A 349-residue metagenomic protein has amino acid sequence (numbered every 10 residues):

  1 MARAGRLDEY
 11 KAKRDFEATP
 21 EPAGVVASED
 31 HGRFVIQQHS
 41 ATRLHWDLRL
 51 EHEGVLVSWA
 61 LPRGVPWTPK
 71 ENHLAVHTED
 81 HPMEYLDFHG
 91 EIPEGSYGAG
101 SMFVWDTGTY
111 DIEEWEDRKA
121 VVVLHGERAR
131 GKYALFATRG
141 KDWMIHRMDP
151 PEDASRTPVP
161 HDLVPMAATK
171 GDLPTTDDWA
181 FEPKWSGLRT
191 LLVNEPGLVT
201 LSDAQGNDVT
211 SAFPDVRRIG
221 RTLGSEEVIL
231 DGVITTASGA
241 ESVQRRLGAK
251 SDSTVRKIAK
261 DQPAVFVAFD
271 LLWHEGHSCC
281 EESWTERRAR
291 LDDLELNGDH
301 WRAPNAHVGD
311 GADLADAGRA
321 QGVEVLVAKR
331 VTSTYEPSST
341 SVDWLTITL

Functional and structural regions predicted by a protein language model:
M1-L349: Catalytic cores of nucleic-acid ligases and guanylyltransferases
